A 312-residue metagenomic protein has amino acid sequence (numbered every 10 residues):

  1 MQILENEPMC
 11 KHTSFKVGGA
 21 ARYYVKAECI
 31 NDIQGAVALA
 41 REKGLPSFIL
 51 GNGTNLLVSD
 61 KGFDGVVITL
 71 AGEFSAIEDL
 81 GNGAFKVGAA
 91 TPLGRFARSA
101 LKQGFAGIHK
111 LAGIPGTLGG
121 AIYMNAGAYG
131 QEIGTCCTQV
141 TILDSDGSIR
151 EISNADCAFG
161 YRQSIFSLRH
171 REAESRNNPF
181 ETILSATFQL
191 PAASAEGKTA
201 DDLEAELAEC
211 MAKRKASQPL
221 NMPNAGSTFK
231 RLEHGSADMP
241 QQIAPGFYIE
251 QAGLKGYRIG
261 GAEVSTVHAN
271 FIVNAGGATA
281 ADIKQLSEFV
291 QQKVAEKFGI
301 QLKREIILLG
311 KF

Functional and structural regions predicted by a protein language model:
M1-I122, A126-Y129: Anion-binding (especially nucleotide phosphate/pyrophosphate-binding) glycine-rich loop and adjoining beta-alpha core
L4-E5, K11-S14, L56, L143-D144 (+3 more regions): Phosphate/pyrophosphate- and phosphate-bearing ligand-binding catalytic cores of soluble enzymes
A20, T135, P179-I183: A general secondary-structure signal for short beta-strands and their flanking turns/coil in non-transmembrane regions
Y24, K86, Q139-T141, S185-T187: Beta-strand secondary-structure signal
I33-V37, A97, C137, L207 (+3 more regions): A generic alpha-helix structural signal
L70-E73, G134-T138: A short, compositionally biased
S75-E78, T138-I142: Short polybasic amphipathic segments
G130-Q131, P219: Short Gly/Pro-enriched turn/cap motifs at secondary-structure boundaries
